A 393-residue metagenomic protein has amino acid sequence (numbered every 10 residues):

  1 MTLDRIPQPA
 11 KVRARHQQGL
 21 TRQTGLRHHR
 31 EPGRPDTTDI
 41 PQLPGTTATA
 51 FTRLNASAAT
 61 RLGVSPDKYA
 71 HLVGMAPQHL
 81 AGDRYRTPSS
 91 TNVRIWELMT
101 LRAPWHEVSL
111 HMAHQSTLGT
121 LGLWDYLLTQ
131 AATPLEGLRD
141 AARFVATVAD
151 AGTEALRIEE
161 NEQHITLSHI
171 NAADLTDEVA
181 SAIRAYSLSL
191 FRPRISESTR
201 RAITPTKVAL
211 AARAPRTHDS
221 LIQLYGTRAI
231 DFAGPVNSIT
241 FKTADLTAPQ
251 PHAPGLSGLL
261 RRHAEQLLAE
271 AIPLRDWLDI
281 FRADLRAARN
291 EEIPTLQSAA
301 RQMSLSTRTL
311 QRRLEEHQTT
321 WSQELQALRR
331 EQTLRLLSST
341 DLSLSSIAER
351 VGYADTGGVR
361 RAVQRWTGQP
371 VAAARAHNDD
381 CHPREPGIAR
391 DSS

Functional and structural regions predicted by a protein language model:
M1-H164, S168: N-terminal low-complexity or simple alpha-helical regulatory segments that function as activation/interaction modules
L62-V64, V73, A103, V145 (+5 more regions): A broad structural signal for alpha-helix termini and local helix breaks/kinks
V64, Y186, P294: Conserved active-site and cofactor/substrate-binding residues in soluble primary-metabolism enzymes
W96, S187-F191, L285: Hydrophobic alpha-helical core bundles mediating ligand binding, dimerization, or RNAP-core interactions
G122-A244: N-terminal regulatory/effector-sensing and dimerization cores that precede helix-turn-helix DNA-binding domains
A214-S393: Extended mid-to-C-terminal alpha-helical interaction segments
